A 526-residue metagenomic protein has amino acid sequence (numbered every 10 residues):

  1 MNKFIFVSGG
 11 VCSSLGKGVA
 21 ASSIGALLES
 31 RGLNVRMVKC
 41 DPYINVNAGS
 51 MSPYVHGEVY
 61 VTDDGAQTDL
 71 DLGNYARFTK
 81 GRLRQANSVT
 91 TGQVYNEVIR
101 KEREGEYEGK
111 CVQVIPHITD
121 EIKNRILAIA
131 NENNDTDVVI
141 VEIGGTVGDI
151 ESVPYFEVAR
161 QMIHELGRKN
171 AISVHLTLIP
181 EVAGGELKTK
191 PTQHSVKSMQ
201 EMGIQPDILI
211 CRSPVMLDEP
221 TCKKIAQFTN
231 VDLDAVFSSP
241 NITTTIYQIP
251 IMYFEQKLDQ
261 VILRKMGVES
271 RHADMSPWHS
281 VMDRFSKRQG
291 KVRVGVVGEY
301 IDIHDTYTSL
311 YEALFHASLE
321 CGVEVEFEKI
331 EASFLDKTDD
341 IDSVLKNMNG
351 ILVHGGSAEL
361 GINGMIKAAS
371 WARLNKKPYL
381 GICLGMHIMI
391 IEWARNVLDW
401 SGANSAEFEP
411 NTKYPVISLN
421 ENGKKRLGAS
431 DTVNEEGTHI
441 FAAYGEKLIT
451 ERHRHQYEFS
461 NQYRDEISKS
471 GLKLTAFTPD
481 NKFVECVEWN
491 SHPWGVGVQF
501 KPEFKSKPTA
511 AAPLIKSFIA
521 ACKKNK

Functional and structural regions predicted by a protein language model:
M1-F327, A332-G350, S357-A358, G364-W371 (+3 more regions): Flexible phosphate-sensing "switch/lid" loops adjacent to ATP/NTP-binding sites across phosphate-transfer
G9, K39, S213, V296-E299 (+11 more regions): Active-site proximal loops enriched in glycine and acidic residues that flank catalytic Cys/His/Asp and coordinate
G18, S22-A26, S30, V344-A443 (+2 more regions): Cysteine-nucleophile active-site neighborhood
V55-D63, A183, T243-Y247, V353 (+4 more regions): Short beta-alpha connecting loops at secondary-structure transitions that line or flank enzyme active sites
T62-G73, L233-P240, N404-S418, F483 (+1 more regions): Short, basic, helix/turn surface patches
R271-D274, L380, W400-A406, I449 (+2 more regions): Acidic/polar loop patches that form or flank catalytic/metal-binding clefts of enzymes that bind anionic ligands
R284-R288, D342-S343, N422-K424, A476-T478 (+1 more regions): Replace "in large, NTP-powered and nucleic-acid-processing enzymes" with "in large, NTP-powered factors and other
E436-K526: C-terminal and late-domain segments of enzyme folds
